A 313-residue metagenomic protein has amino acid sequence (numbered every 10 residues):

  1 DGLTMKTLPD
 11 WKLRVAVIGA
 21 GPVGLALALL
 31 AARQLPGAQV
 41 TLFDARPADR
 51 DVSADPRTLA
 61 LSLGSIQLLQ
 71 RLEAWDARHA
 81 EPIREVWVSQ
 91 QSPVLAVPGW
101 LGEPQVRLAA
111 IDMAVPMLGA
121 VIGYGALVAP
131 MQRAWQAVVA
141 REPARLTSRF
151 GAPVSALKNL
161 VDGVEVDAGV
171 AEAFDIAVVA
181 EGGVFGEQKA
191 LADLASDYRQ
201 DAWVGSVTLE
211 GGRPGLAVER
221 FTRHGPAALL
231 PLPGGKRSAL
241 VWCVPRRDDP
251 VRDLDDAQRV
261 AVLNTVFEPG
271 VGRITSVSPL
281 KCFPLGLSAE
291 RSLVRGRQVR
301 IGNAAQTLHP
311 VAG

Functional and structural regions predicted by a protein language model:
T7-G21, T41: Beta1/beta-strand and adjacent pyrophosphate-binding region of the FAD-binding site in flavoprotein oxidoreductases
W11, E81-K189, S196-A202: Conserved N-terminal helical subregion
I18, L30-P56: Glycine-rich FAD pyrophosphate-binding loop
A20, E181-G182, L308: Glycine-rich, N-terminal phosphate-binding loop of Rossmann-like dinucleotide-binding domains
G24-L25: N-terminal Rossmann-fold NAD(P) dinucleotide-binding loop
A28, F283-G313: Conserved mid-domain beta->alpha element of the FAD-binding
S53-L95: N-terminal FAD cofactor-binding segment of flavoenzymes
V170, F174-K281: Conserved FAD-binding catalytic core of PHBH/FMO-like flavoproteins
